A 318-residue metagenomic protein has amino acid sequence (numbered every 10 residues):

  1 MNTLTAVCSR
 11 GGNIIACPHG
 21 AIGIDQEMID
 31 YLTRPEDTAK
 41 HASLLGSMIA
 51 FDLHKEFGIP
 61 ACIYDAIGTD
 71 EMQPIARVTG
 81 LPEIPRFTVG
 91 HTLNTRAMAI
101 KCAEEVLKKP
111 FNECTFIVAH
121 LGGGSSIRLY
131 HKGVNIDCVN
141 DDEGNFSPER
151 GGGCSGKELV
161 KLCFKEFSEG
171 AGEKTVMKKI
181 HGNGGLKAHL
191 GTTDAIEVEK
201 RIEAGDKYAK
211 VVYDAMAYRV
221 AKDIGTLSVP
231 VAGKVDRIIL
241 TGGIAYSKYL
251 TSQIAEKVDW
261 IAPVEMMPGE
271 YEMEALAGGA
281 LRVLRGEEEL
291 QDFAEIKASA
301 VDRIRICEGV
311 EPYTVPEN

Functional and structural regions predicted by a protein language model:
M1-A42, G68-R77: Short beta-strand-loop/turn "lid" adjacent to the catalytic site in phosphate-handling enzymes
M1-T5, E105-K109, D223-D236: Phosphate/pyrophosphate-binding loops at sites that engage ATP/ADP/AMP, CoA/4′-phosphopantetheine, polyphosphate
V7-S9, P60-A66, I117-A119, D137-V139 (+1 more regions): General beta-strand structural signal in soluble alpha/beta enzymes
S47-F51, I63, V78, E83-T115 (+4 more regions): Glycine-rich phosphate-binding loop plus the immediately following alpha-helix
G172, K178, G182-G233: Adenine-nucleotide phosphate-binding core of ATP-dependent small-molecule kinases
V235-I254: Glycine-rich phosphate-binding loops at beta-strand->alpha-helix junctions
K248, S252-G278: Conserved phosphate-binding/catalytic loops in two-lobed NTP-binding clefts
M266-N318: Structural signal for terminal/edge beta-strands and the immediately following C-terminal loop/tail that closes
